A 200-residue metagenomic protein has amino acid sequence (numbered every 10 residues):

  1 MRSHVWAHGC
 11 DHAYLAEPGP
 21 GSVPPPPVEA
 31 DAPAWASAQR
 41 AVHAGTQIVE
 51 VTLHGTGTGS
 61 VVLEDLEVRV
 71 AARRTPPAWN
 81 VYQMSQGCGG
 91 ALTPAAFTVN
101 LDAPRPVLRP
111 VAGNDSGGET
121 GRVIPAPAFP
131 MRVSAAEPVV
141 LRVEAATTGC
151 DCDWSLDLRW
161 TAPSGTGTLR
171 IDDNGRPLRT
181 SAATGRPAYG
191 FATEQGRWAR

Functional and structural regions predicted by a protein language model:
M1-H43: Extracytoplasmic low-complexity, Pro/Thr/Ser/Ala/Gly-rich segments that lie immediately after a secretion/anchoring
A34-A44, T52-V61, P76, R132: Short, solvent-exposed beta-strand/turn "edge" segments of beta-rich domains on protein surfaces
T46-I48, P94: Extracytoplasmic
I48-G55, E64-R73, S155, R159-W160: Extracytosolic low-complexity repeat regions of secreted or lipid-anchored proteins
G59-E67, P77-N80, R109-A112, S155: Short, hydrophobic/aromatic beta-strand segments
A72-D115: Long, charge-dense
F97-G121, A126, D153-D157, T161-R200: Acidic, serine/threonine- and proline-rich intrinsically disordered appendage/tail regions
G117-D151: Low-complexity, intrinsically disordered segments enriched in Ser/Thr together with acidic residues
